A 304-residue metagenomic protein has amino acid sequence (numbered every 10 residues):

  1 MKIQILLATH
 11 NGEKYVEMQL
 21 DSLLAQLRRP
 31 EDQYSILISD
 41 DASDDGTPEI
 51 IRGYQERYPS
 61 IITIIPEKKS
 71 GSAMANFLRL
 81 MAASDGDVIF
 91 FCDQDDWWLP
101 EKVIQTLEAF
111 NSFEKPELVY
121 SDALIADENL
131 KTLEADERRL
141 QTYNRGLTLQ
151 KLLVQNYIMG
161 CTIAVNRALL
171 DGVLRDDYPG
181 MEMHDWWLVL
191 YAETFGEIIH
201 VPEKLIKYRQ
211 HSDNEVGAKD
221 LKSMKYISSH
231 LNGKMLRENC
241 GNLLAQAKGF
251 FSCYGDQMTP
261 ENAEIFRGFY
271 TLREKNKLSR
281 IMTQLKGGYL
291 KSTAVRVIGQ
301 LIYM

Functional and structural regions predicted by a protein language model:
M1-D220: Nucleotide-sugar donor-binding/catalytic module of glycosyltransferases that assemble extracellular/cell-envelope
M181, R209-M304: C-terminal subregions of glycosyltransferases and related glycan-biosynthesis enzymes
